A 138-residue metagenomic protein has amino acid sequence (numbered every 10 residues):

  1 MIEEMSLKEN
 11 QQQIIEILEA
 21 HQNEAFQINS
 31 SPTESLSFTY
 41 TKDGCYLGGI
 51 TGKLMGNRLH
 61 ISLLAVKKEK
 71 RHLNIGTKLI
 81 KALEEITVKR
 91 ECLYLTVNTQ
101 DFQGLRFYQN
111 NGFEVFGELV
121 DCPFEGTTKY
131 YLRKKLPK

Functional and structural regions predicted by a protein language model:
M1-S62, K67, F102: Acetyl-CoA-dependent GNAT
H72-E85, N110: Conserved acetyl-CoA-binding loop-helix of GNAT-fold acetyltransferases
G76, I80, D101-G104, D121-G126: Short glycine/proline-centered loop/turn elements that form peptide/ligand docking sites
T87-Q100: Conserved GNAT acetyl-CoA-binding A-motif
T96-N98, E114-Y131: Conserved catalytic-core motifs of GNAT/GCN5-like acyltransferases
K135-K138: Generic C-terminal helix-cap and adjacent flexible tail
